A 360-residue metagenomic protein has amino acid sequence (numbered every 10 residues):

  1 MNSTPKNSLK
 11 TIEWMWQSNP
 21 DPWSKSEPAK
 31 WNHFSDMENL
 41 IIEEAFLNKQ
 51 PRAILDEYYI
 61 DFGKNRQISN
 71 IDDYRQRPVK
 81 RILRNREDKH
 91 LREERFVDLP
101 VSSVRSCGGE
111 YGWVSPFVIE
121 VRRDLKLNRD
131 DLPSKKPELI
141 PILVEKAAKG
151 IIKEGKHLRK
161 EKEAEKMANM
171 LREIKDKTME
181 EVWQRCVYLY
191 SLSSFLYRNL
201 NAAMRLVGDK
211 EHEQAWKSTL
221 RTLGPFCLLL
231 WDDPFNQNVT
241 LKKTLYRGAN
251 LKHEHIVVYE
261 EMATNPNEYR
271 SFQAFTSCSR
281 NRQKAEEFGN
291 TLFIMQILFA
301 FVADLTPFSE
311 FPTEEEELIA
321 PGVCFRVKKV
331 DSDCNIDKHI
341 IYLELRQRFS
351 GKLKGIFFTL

Functional and structural regions predicted by a protein language model:
M1-K153: Eukaryote-biased intrinsically disordered, low-complexity acidic regions enriched in Ser/Thr/Pro
W14-W16, N65-Q67, Y246, N281 (+2 more regions): Structural signal for hydrophobic/aromatic residues that build the beta-strand cores of folded beta-sheet domains
N19-P22, I60, R66-Q67, D72-R75 (+7 more regions): Conserved beta-strand elements of beta-rich interaction domains across eukaryotes, especially beta-propellers
E27-K30, K64-R66, D72-Y74, P78-L83 (+6 more regions): Short coil/turn segments at secondary-structure boundaries
R52-A53, Y74, H90, L132 (+8 more regions): Short, flexible/disordered secondary-structure transition segments
I54-L55, Y59, A303-P321: Short aromatic-glycine motifs in intrinsically disordered, low-complexity regions
E120-L127, E317-L360: Cys-His-centered catalytic/binding microenvironment captured across papain-like cysteine peptidases and homologous
I142-F308: Internal glycine-rich, Lys/Arg-flanked active-site/core loops of soluble domains
